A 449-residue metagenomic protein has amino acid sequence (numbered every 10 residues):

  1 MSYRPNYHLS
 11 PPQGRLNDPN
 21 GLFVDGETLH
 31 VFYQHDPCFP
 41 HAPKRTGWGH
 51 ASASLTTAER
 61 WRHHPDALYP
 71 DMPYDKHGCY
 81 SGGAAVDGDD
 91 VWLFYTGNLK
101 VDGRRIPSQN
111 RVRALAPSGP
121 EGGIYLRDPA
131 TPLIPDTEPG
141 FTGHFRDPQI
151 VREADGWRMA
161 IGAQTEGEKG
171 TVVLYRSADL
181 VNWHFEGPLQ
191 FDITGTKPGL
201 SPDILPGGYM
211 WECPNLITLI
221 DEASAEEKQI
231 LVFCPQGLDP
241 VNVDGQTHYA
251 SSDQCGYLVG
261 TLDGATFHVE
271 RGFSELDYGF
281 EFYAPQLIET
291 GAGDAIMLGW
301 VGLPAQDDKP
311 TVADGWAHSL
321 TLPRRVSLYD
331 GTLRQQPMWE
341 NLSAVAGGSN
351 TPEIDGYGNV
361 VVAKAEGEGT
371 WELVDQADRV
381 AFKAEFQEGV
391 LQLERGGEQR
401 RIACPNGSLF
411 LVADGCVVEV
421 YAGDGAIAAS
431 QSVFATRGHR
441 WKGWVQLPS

Functional and structural regions predicted by a protein language model:
M1-H144, R152-P206, I220-D277, V301-G348 (+3 more regions): Beta-rich carbohydrate-recognition and catalytic domains
G21, S81-G83, D147-Q149, C213-N215 (+1 more regions): Conserved beta-strand position repeated once per blade in WD40 beta-propeller domains
L216, A363, N406-A422: Short tryptophan-centered beta-strand motifs in secreted/extracellular beta-sheet-rich domains of glycan-recognition
G272-A284, Q399: Conserved blade-ending motifs and adjacent loop-strand segments that build the rim/top face of beta-propeller domains
N341-R395: Secretory/extracellular carbohydrate-interaction modules and structurally similar beta-sandwich "look-alikes"
E394-S408: Short, aromatic/His-centered strand-loop micro-motif at the edge of beta-sheets
G425-W444: Short, solvent-exposed beta-strand-to-loop segments that form ligand-recognition rims of beta-rich domains
